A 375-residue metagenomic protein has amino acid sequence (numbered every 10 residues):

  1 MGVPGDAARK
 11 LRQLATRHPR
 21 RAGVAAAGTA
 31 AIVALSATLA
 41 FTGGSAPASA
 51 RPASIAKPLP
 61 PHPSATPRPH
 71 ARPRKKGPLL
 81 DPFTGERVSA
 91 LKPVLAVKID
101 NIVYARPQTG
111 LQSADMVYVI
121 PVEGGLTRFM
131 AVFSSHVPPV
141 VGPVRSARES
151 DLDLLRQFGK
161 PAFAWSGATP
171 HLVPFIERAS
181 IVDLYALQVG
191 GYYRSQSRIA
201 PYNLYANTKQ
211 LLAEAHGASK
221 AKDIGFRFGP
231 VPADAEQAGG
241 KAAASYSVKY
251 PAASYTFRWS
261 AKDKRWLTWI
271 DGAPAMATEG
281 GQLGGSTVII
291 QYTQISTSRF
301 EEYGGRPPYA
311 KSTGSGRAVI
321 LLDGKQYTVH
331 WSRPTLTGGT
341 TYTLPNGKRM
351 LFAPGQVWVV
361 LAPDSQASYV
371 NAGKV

Functional and structural regions predicted by a protein language model:
G2-L11, H18-A22, R51-M116, E123-V375: A surface/extracellular/periplasmic glyco- and lipid-processing/surface-interacting theme
T16-P47: Hydrophobic single-pass membrane-targeting/anchoring helices
